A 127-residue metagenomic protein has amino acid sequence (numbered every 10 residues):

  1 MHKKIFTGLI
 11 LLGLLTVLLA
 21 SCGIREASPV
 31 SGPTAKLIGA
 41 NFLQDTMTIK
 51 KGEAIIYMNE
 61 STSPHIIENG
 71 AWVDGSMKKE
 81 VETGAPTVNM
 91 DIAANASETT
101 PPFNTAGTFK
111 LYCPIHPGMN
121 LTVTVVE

Functional and structural regions predicted by a protein language model:
M1-A20: Sec-dependent bacterial lipoprotein signal peptides
H2, S21-E127: Extracytoplasmic copper-binding redox domains, predominantly the cupredoxin/blue-copper superfamily
